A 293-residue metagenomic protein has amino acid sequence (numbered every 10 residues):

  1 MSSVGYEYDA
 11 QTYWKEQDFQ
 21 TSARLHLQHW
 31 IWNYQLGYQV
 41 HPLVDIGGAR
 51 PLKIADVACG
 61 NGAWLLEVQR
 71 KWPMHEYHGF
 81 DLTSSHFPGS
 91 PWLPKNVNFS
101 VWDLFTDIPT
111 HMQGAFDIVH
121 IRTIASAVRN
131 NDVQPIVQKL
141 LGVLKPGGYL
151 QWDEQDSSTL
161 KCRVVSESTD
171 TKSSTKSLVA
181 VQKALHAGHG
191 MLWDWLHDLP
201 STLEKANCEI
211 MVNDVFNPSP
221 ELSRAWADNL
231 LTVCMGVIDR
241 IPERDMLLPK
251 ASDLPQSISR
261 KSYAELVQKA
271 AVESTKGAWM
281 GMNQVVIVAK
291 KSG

Functional and structural regions predicted by a protein language model:
S2-P51: Class I SAM-dependent methyltransferase Rossmann-like catalytic core, especially the SAM/SAH-binding loop
L25, I54-V57, W64, V68 (+10 more regions): Structural signal for hydrophobic/aromatic residues that build the beta-strand cores of folded beta-sheet domains
P51-T110, I118, P135: Class I SAM-dependent methyltransferase SAM/SAH-binding core
F116-D132: A short SAM/SAH-binding and catalytic strip from SAM-dependent methyltransferases
Q134-P146: A short glycine-rich, Lys/Arg-flanked "PGG" loop and its adjoining helix->strand segment in the class I
K145, Y149-R240: Conserved catalytic/acceptor-binding region of the Class I
A206, M211-G293: C-terminal lobe and adjacent flexible extensions of AdoMet/dcAdoMet transferase-like proteins
